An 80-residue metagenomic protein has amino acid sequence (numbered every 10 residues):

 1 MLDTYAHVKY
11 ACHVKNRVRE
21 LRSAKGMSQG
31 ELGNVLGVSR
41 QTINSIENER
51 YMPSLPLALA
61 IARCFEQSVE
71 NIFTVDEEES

Functional and structural regions predicted by a protein language model:
M1-Y10, R63, F73-S80: Short, charged recognition helix plus adjacent turn of helix-turn-helix-like nucleic-acid-binding domains
C12, S23-A24, Y51-M52: Short amphipathic helical patch at the helix-1/turn junction of helix-turn-helix
N16-V35: Short basic helix-loop element that most often maps to the first helix and adjoining turn of HTH DNA-binding modules
G30, Q41, E70: Key DNA-contact positions within bacterial/archaeal DNA-binding proteins
V38-Y51: Recognition helix of helix-turn-helix/homeodomain-like DNA-binding domains that insert into the DNA major groove
R50-A60, E79: Short, basic-rich loop-to-helix N-cap that marks the start of a DNA-contacting helix
P56-N71: DNA major-groove recognition helix of helix-turn-helix/homeodomain DNA-binding modules
